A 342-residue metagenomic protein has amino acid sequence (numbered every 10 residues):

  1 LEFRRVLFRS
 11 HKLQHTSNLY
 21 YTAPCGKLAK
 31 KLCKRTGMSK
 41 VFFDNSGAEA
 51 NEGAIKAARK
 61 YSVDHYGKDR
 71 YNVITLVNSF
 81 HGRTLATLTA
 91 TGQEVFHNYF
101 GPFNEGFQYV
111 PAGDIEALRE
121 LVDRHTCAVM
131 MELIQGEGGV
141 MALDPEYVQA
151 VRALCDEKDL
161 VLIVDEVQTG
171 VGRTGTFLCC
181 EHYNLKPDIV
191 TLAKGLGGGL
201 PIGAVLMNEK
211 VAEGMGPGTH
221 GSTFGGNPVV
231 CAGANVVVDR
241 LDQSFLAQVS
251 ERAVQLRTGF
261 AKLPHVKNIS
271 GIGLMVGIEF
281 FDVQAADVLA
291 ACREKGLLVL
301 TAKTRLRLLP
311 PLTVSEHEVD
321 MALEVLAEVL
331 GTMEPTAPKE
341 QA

Functional and structural regions predicted by a protein language model:
R5-A342: Conserved N-terminal phosphate-binding loop of PLP-dependent enzymes in the Aspartate aminotransferase
